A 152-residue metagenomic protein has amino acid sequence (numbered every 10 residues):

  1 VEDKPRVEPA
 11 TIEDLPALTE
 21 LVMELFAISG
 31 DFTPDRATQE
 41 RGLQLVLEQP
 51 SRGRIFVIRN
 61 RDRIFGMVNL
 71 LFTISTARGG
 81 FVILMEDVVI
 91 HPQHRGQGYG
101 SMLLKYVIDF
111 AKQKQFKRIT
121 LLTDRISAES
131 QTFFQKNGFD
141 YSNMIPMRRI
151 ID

Functional and structural regions predicted by a protein language model:
V1-D3: Basic/polar N-terminal segments that are highly enriched at the extreme N-terminus, encompassing both cleavable
P5, P9-L15, E20-G80, E86 (+3 more regions): Acetyl-CoA-dependent GNAT
T73, H91, D124: Residue-level recognition of the GNAT/N-acetyltransferase active site
H94, G98-Y106: Conserved acetyl-CoA pyrophosphate-binding loop and the N-cap/start of the following alpha-helix in GNAT-like
S101, R125-N143: Conserved active-site alpha-helix within GNAT-family acetyltransferase domains
K112-T123: Conserved GNAT acetyl-CoA-binding A-motif
M147: Minor-groove-contacting beta-hairpin "wing" of winged helix-turn-helix DNA-binding domains
